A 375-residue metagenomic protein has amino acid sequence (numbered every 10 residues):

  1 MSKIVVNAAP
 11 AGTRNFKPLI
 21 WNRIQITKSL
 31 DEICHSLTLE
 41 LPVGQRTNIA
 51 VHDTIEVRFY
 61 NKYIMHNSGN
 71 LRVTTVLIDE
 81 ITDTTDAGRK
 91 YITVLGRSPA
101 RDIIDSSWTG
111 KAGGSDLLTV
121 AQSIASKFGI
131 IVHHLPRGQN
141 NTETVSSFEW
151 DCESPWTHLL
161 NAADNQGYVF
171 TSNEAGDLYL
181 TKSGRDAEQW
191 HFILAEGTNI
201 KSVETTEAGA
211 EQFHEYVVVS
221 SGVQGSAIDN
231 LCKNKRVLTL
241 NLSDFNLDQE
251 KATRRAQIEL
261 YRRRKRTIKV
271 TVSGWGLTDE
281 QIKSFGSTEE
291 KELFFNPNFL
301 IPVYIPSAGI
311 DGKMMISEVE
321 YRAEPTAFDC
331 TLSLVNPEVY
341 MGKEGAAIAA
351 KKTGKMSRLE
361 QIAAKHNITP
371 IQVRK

Functional and structural regions predicted by a protein language model:
M1-T109, G167, E188, A195-T205: Assembly/oligomerization scaffold segments
S2-V6, A11, L160, D164 (+3 more regions): Acidic, small/polar-enriched beta strand-loop surface segments
K17-L19, A125-I130, A308: Short secondary-structure junctions
K28-Q45, R89-A100, V218, K265-D279 (+2 more regions): Oligomerization/assembly interface segments of phage tail-like spikes and tubes
I33, I49-V51, G88-K90, Q212 (+3 more regions): Short loop/turn segments at connectors of secondary-structure elements within structured domains
T47, D116, V120, S154 (+2 more regions): Short amphipathic alpha-helical segments
T84-E207, I368-K375: Charged- and aromatic-enriched interaction segments used to assemble and dock large macromolecular complexes
